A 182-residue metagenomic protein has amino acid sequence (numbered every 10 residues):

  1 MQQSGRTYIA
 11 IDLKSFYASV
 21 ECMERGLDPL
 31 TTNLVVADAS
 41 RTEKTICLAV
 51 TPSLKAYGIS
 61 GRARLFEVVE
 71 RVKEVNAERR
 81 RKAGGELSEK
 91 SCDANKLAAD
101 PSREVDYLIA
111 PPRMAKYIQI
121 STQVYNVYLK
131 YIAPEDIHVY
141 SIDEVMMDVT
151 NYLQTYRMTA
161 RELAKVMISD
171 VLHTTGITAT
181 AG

Functional and structural regions predicted by a protein language model:
M1-A181: Gly/Gly-Pro- and Ser/Thr-rich, intrinsically disordered tail segments characteristic of DNA damage-repair and tolerance
